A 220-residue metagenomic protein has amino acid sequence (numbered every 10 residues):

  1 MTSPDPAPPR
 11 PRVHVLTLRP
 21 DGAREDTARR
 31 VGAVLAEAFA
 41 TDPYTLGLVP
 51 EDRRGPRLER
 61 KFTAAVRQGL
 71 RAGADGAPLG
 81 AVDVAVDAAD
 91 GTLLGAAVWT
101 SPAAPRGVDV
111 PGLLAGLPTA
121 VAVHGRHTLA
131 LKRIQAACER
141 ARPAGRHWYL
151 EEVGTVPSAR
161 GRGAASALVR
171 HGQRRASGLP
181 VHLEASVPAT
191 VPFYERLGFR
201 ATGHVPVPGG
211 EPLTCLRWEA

Functional and structural regions predicted by a protein language model:
M1-R29, A33, E37: Conserved N-terminal entry element of GNAT/NAT acetyltransferase domains
R60-V84, P143-R146: A short helix-loop-beta-strand connector motif used in the catalytic cores of GNAT acetyltransferases and, in some
G76-A97, G154: Conserved beta-hairpin
A96-G154, R160, P208, P212: Conserved acyl-donor/pantetheine-binding loop and adjacent beta-alpha core of acyl/acetyltransferases and related
R146-W148, R175-S186: Conserved GNAT acetyl-CoA-binding A-motif
E151-R160, H182-P192, P208-G209, E219: Conserved beta-strand-loop-alpha-helix junction that forms the acyl-donor binding cleft
E152-P157, G161-R174, R196: Conserved acetyl-CoA-binding loop-helix of GNAT-fold acetyltransferases
S166, G178, V187-H204, P208-E211: Conserved active-site alpha-helix within GNAT-family acetyltransferase domains
